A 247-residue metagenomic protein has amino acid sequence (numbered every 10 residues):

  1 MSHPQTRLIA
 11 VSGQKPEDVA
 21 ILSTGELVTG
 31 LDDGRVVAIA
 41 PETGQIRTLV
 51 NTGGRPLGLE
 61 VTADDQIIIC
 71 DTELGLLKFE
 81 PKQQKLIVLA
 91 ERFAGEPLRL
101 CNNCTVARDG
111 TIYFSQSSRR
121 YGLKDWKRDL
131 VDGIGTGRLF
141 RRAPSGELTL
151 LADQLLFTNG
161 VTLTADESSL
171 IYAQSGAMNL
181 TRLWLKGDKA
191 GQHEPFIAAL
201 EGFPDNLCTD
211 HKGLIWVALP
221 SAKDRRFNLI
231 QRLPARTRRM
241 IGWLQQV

Functional and structural regions predicted by a protein language model:
M1-V247: Sequence-structural signature of mature extracellular/luminal beta-sheet repeat domains, prominently beta-propellers
